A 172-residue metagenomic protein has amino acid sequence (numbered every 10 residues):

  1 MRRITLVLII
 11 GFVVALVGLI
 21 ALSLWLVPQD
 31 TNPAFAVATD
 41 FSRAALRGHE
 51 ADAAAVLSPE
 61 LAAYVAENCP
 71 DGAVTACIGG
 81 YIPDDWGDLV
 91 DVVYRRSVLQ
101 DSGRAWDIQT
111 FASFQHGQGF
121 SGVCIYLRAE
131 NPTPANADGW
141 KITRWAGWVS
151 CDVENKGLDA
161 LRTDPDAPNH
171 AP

Functional and structural regions predicted by a protein language model:
R2-R43, R47, A55: Short, low-complexity N-terminal intrinsically disordered segments enriched in polar/charged residues
V27-D30, A62, A66: Alpha-helix initiation/capping motif
H49-V65: Short, well-ordered alpha-helical segments enriched in acidic and aromatic residues
A62, P70-D71, G117, R144: Residue-level signal for mature regions of secreted extracellular proteins and peptides
Y64-C69, D138-G139: Boundary/linker segments of alpha-helical solenoid repeat arrays
D71-R95: Short, solvent-exposed helix-to-loop capping segments enriched in aromatics
W86-P172: Exposed beta-sheet edge and beta->alpha loop/turn motif
